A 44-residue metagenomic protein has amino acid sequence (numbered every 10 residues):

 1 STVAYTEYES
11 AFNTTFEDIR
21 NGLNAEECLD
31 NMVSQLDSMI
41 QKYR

Functional and structural regions predicted by a protein language model:
S1-R44: Conserved C-terminal helix/tail region of periplasmic/extracytoplasmic solute-binding proteins
